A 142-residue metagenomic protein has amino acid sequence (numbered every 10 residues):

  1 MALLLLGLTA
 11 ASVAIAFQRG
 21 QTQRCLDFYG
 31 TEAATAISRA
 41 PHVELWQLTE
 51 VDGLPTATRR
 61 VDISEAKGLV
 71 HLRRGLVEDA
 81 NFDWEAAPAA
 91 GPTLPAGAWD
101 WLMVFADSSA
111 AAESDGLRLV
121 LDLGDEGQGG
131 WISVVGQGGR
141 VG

Functional and structural regions predicted by a protein language model:
M1-G142: Function-determining sites in protein domains
